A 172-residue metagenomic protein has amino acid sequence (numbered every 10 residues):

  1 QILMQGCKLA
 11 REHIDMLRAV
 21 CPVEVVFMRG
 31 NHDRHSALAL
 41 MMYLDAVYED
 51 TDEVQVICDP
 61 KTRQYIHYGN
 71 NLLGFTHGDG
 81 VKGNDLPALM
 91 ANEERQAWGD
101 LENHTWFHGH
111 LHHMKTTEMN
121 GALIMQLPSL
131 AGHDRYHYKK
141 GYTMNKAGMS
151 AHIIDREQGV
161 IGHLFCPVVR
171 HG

Functional and structural regions predicted by a protein language model:
Q1-V54: Core catalytic region of metal-dependent phosphoesterases/phosphodiesterases, especially metallo-beta-lactamase-like
L44-T62, H67-H171: Conserved beta-sheet core of the metallophosphoesterase superfamily
